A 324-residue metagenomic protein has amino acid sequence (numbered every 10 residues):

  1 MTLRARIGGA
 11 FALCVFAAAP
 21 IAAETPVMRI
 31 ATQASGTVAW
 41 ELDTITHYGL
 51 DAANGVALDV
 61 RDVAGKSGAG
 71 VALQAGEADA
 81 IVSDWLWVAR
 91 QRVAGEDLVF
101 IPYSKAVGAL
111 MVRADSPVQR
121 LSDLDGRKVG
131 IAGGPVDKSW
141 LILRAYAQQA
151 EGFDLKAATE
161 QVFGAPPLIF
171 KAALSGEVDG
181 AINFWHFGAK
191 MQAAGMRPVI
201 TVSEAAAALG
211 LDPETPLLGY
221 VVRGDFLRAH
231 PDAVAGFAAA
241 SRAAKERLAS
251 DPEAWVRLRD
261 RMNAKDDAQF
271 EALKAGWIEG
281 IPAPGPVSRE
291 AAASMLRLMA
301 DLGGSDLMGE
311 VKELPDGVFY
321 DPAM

Functional and structural regions predicted by a protein language model:
M1-G9: Bacterial N-terminal signal peptides that target proteins for export
G8-A19: Bacterial N-terminal signal peptides
E24-D154, E160-F163, S175, D179-W185: Short, glycine-/small- and polar/acidic-enriched structural segments that line small-molecule recognition paths
A52-A53, S203-P213, E279-R289: Short, solvent-exposed loop/beta-turn-alpha elements that line the ligand-binding surface or hinge of extracytoplasmic
W85-L86, P167-D260: Pocket-lining segment of extracytoplasmic ligand-binding domains
S104-L110, S116, M196-R197, P216-Y220 (+2 more regions): Small-molecule pocket liners
R228-S305: Secondary-structure end/capping motifs
L296-M324: Conserved C-terminal helix/tail region of periplasmic/extracytoplasmic solute-binding proteins
